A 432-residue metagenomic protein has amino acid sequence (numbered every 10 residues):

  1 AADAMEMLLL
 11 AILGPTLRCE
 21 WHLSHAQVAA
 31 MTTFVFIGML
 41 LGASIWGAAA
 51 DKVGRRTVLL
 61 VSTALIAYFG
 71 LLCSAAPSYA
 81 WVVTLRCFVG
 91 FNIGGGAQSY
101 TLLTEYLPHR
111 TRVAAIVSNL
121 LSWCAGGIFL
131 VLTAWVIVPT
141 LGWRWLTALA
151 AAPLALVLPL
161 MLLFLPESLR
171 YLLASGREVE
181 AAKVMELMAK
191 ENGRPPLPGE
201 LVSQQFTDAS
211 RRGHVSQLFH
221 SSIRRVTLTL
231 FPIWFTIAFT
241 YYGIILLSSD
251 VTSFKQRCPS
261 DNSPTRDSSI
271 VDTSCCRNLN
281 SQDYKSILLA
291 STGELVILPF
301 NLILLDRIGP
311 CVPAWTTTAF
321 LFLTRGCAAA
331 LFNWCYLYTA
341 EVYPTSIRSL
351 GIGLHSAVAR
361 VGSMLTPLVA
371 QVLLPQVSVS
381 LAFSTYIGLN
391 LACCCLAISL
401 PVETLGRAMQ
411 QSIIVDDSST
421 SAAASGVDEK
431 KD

Functional and structural regions predicted by a protein language model:
A1-D432: Transmembrane-helix signature of 12-pass secondary carriers
